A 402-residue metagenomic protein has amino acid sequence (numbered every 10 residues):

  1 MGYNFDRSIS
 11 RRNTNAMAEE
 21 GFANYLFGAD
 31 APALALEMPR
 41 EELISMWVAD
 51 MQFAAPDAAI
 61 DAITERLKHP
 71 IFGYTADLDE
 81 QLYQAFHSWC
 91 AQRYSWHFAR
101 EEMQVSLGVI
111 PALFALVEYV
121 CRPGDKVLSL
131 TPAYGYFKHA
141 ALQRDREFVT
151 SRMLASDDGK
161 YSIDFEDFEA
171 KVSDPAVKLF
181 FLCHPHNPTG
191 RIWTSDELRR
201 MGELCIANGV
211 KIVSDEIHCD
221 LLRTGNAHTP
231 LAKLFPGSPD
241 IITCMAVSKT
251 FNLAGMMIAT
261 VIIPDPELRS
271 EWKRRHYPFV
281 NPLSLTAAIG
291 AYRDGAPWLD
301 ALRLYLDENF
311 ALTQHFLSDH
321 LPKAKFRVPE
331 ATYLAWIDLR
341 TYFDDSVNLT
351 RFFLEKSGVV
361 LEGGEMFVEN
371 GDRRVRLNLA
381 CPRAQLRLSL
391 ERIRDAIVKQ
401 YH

Functional and structural regions predicted by a protein language model:
N4, S10-G108, A115, R293-D294 (+1 more regions): N-terminal small-domain helix-loop-helix segment of the aminotransferase-like
I71-E203, D220-T224, H228-L234, S238 (+1 more regions): Conserved core of the PLP fold type I
R144, A207-N208, S357, Q400: Helix C-cap/helix->beta junction micro-motif
G237-D307, Q314-H315, I397: Conserved core segment of the aminotransferase class I/II
L306-Q314, F326-L339: Conserved glycine-rich beta-strand-loop-beta hairpin in the small C-terminal domain of fold type I
F352-L361, F367-H402: PLP-dependent enzyme catalytic core of the Aspartate aminotransferase-like
